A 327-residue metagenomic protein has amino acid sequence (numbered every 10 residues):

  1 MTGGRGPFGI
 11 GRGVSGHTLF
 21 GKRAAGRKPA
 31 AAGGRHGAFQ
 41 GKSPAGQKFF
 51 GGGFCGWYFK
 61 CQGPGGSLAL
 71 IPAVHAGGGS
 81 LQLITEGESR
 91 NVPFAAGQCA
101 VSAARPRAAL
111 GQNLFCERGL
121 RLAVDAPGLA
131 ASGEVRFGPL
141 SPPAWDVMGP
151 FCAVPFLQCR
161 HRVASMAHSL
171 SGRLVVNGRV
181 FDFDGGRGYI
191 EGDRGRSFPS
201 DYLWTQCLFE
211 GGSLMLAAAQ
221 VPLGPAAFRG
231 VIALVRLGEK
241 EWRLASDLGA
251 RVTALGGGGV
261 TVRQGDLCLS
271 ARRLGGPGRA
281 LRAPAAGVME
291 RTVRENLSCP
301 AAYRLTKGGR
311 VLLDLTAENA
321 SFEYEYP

Functional and structural regions predicted by a protein language model:
G3-R23, R27-K28, G33-P327: Structured soluble/peripheral alpha/beta segments that form catalytic or ligand/cofactor-binding pockets
